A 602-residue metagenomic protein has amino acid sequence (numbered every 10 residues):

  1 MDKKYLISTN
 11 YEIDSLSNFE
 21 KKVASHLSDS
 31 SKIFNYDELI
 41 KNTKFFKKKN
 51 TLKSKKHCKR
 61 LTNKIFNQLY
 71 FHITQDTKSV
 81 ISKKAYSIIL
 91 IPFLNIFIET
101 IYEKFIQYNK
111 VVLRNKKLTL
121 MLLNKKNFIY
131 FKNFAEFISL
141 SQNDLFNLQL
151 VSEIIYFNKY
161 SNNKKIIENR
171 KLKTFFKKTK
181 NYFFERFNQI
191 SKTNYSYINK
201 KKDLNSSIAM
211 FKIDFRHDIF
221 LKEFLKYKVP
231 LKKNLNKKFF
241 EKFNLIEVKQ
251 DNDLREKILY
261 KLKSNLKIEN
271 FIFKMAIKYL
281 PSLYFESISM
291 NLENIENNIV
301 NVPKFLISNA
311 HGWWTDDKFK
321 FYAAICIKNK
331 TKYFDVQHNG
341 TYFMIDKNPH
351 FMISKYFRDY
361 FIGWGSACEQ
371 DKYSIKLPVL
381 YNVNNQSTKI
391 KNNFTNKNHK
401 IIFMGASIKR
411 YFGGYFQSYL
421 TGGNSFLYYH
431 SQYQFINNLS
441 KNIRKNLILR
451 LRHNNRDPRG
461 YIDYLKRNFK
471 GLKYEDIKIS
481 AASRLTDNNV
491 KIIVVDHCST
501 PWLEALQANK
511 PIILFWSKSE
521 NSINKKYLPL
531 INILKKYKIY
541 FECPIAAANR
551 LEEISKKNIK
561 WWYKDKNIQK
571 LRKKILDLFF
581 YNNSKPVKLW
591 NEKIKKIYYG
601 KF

Functional and structural regions predicted by a protein language model:
M1-F602: Catalytic-core helical/loop segments in enzymes performing group transfer/polymerization on anionic/lipid-linked
